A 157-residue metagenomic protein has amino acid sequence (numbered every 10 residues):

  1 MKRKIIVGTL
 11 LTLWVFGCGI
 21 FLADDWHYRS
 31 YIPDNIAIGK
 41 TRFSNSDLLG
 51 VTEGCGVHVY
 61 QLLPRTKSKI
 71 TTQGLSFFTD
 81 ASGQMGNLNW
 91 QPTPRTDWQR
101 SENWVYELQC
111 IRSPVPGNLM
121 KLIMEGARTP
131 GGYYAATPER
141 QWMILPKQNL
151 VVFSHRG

Functional and structural regions predicted by a protein language model:
M1-K4: Positively charged n-region of N-terminal signal peptides that target proteins for export
V7-G8, W104: General helical structural elements
L10-G83, N87: N-terminal export/targeting and maturation segments
P64, H155-G157: Secondary-structure transition/turn motif
F77-Q148, G157: Functional cores of ribonucleases/endoribonucleases
L150-V152: Amphipathic alpha-helical dimerization/oligomerization modules
